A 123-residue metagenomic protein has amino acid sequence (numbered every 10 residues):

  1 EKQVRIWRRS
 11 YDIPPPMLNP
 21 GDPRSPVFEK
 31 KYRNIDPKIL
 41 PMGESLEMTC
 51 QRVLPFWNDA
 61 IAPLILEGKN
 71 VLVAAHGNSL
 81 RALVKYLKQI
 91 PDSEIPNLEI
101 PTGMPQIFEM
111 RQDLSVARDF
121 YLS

Functional and structural regions predicted by a protein language model:
Q3, M17-P20, M42, L46-E47 (+2 more regions): Acidic, low-complexity terminal tails and accessory targeting/binding regions of phosphate-metabolizing enzymes
Q3-M48: Short glycine/proline- and acidic residue-enriched helix-loop micro-motifs that form flexible lids or anion-recognition
R9-D12, G68-N70, A74-N78: Short, well-ordered beta-to-alpha junction loops that form the rim of enzyme active sites and present histidine/acidic
K31-R33, V73, E99: Short alpha-helical linear motifs
